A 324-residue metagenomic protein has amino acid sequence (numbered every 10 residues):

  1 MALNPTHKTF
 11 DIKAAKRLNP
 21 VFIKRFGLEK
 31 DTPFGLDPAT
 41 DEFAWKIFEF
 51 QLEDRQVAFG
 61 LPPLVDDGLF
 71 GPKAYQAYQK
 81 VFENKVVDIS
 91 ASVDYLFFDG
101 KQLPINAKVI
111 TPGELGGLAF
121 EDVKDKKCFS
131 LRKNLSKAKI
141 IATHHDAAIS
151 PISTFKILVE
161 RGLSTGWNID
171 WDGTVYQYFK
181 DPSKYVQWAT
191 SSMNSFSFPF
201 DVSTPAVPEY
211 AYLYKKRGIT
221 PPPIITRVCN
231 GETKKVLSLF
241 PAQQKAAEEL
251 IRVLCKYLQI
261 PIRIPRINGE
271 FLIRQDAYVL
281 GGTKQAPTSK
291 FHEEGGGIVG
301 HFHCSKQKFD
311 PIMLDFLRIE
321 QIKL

Functional and structural regions predicted by a protein language model:
A2-P5, T9, K85-G116, Y210-L324: Basic/polar, cationic surfaces and motifs that engage anionic cell-wall and phosphate/carboxylate ligands
L3-V81, V87: Short acidic, glycine/serine/threonine-rich helix-capping segments at coil-helix boundaries
E29-D31, D54-L64, V207-A211, L254-R266: Substrate-binding/catalytic groove segments of enzymes that remodel or degrade extracellular structural polymers
L61-L64, S136, E293: Alpha-helical hydrophobic/aromatic positions enriched in membrane-embedded helices and signal peptides
D67, K139-I140, G296: Conserved acidic residues
T111-I262: Active-site-adjacent loop/helix surface patches within enzyme catalytic domains that shape the substrate-binding cleft
